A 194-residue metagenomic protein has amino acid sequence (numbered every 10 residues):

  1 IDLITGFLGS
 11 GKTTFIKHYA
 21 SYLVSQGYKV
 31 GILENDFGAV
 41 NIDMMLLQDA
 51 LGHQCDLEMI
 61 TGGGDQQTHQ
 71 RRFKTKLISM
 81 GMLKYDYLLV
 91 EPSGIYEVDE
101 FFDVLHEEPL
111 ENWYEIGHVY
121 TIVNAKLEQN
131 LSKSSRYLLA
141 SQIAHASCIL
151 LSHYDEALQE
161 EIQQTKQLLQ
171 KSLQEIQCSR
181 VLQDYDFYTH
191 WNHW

Functional and structural regions predicted by a protein language model:
I1-T5, S10, T14-Y120, N124-L131: Nucleotide-state-sensitive switch-loop elements of NTP-binding domains
K76, E100-V104, Q142-H145, Q164-L168: Alpha-helical scaffold elements adjacent to nucleotide-binding pockets in ATP/GTP-utilizing enzyme cores
M82, A140-I143: A short, aliphatic-rich alpha-helical micro-motif
P92, H153-Y154: Walker B catalytic acidic pair
H118, S147-C148: Well-ordered beta-strand positions
S134-L138: Charged helix-capping and loop-helix junction motifs
C148, E156-W194: C-terminal accessory "lid"/substrate-recognition subdomains
